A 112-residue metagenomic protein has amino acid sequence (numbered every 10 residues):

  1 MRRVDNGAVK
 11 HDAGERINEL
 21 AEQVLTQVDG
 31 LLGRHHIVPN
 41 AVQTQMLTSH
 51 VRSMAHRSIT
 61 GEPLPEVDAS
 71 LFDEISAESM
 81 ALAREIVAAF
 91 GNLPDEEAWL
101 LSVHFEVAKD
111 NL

Functional and structural regions predicted by a protein language model:
M1-L112: A cross-family "folded-core" feature that marks the main globular domain of proteins
